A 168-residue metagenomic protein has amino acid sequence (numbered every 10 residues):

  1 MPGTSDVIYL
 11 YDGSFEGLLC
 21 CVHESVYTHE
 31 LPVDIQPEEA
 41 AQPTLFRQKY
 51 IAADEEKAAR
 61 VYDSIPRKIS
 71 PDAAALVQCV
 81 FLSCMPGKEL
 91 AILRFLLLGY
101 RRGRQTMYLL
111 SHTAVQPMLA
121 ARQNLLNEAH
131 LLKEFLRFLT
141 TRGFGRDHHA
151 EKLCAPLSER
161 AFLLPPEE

Functional and structural regions predicted by a protein language model:
P2, Y27, L31-E168: Extended, well-ordered protein cores
T4-I8: Extreme N-terminal starter segment of soluble prokaryotic enzymes
L10-H29: N-terminal basic/disordered segments at the start of proteins
